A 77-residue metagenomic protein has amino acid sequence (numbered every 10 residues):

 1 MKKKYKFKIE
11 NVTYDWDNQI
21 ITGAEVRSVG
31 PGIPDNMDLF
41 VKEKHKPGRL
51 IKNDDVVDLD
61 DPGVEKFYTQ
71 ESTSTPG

Functional and structural regions predicted by a protein language model:
M1-G77: Ubiquitin-like/PB1-type beta-grasp interaction modules and other compact soluble beta-rich domains
